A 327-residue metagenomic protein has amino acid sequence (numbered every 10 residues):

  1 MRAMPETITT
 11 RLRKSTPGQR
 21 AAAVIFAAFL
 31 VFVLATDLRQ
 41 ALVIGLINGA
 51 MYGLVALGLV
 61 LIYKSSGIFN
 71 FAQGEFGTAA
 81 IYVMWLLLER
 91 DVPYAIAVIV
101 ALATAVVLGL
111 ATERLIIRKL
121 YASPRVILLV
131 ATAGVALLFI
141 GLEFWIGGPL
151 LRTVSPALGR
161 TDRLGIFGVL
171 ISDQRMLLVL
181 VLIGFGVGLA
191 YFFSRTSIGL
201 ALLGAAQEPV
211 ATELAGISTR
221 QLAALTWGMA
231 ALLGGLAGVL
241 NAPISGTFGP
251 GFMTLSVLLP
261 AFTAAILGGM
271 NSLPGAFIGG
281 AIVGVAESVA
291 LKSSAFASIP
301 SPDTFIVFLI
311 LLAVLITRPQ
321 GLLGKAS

Functional and structural regions predicted by a protein language model:
M1-F29, I146, L150, Q207-L214 (+2 more regions): Cytosolic-side transmembrane-helix boundaries in multi-pass membrane proteins
M1-V55, V83, Y94-A97, S123-L128 (+1 more regions): Membrane-interfacial amphipathic/re-entrant helices at transmembrane-helix boundaries
R11, W145-R152, I166-L203, L233: Alpha-helical transmembrane segments of multi-pass integral membrane proteins
V33-M51, I171, L189-S197, A223-A265 (+1 more regions): Inter-helical junctions in multi-pass inner-membrane proteins, predominant in energy-converting antiporter-like
K64-A111, L115, L120, S293-A297: Membrane-embedded helix boundary and interhelical linker motif in transport proteins
V92-V135, L142, I278-V283, E287 (+1 more regions): Alpha-helical transmembrane segments within multi-pass membrane transporters and channels
V130, V135-F167, L291-P300, L323 (+1 more regions): Extracellular/periplasmic helix-loop junction at the C-terminal end of a transmembrane helix in multi-pass membrane
G188-T226: Membrane-helix/interface signature in polytopic inner-membrane proteins
